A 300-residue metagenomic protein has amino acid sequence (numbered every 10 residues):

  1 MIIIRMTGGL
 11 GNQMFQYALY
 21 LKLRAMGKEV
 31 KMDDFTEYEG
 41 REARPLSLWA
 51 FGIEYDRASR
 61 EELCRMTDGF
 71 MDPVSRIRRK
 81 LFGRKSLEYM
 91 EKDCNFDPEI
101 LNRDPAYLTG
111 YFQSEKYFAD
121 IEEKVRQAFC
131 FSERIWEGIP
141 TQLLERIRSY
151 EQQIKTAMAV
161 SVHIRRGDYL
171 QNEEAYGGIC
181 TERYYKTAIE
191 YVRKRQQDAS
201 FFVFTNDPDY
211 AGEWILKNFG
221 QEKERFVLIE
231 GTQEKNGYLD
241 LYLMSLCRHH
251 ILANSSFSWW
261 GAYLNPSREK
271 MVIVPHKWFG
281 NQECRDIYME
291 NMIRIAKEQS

Functional and structural regions predicted by a protein language model:
M1-G40, P45: N-terminal pre-catalytic "stem/leader" segment of glycosyltransferase-like enzymes
M1-M6, K31-D33, L108, T156-R166 (+2 more regions): Short hydrophobic beta-strand segments
M6-L10, T36, F112, R166-D168 (+2 more regions): Short, flexible loop/turn elements at secondary-structure junctions
L10, R195-Q282, Y288: Donor-binding and catalytic core of enzymes assembling or modifying cell-surface/extracellular glycoconjugates
F15, R41-P45, E173, A211-I215 (+1 more regions): A short acidic (Asp/Glu
A43-D198: Secretory-pathway luminal glycosyltransferase catalytic domains
G280-S300: Leloir-type glycosyltransferase catalytic cores
